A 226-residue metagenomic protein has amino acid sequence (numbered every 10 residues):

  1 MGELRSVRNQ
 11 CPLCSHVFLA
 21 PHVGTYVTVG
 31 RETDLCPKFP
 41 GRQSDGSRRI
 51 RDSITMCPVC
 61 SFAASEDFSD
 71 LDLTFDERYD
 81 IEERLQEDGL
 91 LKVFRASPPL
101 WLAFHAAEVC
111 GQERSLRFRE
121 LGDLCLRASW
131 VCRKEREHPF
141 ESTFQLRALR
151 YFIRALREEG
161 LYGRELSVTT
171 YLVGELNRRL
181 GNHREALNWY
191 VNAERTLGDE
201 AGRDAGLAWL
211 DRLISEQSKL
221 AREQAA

Functional and structural regions predicted by a protein language model:
M1-D80: N-terminal cysteine/histidine-rich coordination modules
D76-E137, R164-R179, R212-S215: Amphipathic alpha-helical repeat scaffolds of TPR domains
A107-R114, F152-E159, T196-G198: Alpha-helical junction/boundary sensor with strong preference for TPR arrays
E113-L116, F140, L161, A201-A205 (+1 more regions): Structural signature of alpha-solenoid helical repeat scaffolds
R147, R154, V191-N192: The canonical alpha-helical register within tetratricopeptide repeats
L156-L166, R195-L213: Boundary/linker segments of alpha-helical solenoid repeat arrays
